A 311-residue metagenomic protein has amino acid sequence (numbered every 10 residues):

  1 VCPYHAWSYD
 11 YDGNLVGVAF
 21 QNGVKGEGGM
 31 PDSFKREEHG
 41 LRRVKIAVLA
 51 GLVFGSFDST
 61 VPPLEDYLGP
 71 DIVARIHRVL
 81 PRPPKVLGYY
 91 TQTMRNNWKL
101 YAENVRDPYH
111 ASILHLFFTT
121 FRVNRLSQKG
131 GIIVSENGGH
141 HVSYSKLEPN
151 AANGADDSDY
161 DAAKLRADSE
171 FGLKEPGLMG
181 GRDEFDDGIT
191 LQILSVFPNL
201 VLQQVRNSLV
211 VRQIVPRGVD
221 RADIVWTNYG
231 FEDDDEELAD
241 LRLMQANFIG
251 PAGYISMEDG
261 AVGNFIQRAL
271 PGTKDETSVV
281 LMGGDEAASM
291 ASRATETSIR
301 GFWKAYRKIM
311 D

Functional and structural regions predicted by a protein language model:
V1-F57, D66, P70: Rieske [2Fe-2S] iron-sulfur-binding domain
V44-D311: C-terminal catalytic domain of Rieske-type non-heme iron oxygenases
